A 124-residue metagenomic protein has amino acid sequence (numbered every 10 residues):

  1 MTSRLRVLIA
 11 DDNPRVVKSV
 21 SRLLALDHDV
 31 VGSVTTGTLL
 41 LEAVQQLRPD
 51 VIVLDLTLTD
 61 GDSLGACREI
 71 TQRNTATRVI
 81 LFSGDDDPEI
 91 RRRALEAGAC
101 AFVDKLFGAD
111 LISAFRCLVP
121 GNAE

Functional and structural regions predicted by a protein language model:
M1-L8, I112-E124: Non-catalytic signal-transmission and effector/linker regions of two-component phosphorelay proteins
A10-D11, V34, I52: Conserved sequence signature across two-component system core domains
P14-G32: Two-component/phosphorelay signaling modules centered on CheY-like receiver
T36, D62-G65: Acidic catalytic/metal-coordinating carboxylates
L47-V53, L58: Active-site beta3 strand of CheY-like receiver
L64-T75: Short amphipathic alpha-helix used as the core "switch/output" element in two-component signaling
G65, D86-V103, A109, S113: Alpha4 helix (beta4-alpha4-beta5 surface) of REC/receiver domains from two-component response regulators
